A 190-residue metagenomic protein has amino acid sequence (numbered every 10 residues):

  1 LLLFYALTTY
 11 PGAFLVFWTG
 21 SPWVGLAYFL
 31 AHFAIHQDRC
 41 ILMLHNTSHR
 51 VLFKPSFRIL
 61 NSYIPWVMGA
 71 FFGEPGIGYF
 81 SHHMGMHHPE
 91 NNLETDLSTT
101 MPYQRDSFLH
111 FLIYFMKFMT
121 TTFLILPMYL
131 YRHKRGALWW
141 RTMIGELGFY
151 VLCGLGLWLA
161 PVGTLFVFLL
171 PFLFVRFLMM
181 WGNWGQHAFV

Functional and structural regions predicted by a protein language model:
L1-M43, T47-S48, R58, S62 (+1 more regions): Non-catalytic, topology-defining segments of multipass membrane proteins
F33, F172-V175: Residue-level recognition of pore/gate-forming positions within transmembrane alpha-helices of multi-pass
H45-K54, W184-V190: A cytosolic-side transmembrane-helix exit/cap motif
L52, Y79, E90-N91, L178-W184: Generic hydrophobic secondary-structure signal
G163-L173: Interfacial segments of alpha-helical transmembrane regions
F168-L169, F177-V190: A beta-strand-loop signature enriched in Asp, Gly, Thr, and Trp that corresponds to the sialidase/neuraminidase Asp-box
